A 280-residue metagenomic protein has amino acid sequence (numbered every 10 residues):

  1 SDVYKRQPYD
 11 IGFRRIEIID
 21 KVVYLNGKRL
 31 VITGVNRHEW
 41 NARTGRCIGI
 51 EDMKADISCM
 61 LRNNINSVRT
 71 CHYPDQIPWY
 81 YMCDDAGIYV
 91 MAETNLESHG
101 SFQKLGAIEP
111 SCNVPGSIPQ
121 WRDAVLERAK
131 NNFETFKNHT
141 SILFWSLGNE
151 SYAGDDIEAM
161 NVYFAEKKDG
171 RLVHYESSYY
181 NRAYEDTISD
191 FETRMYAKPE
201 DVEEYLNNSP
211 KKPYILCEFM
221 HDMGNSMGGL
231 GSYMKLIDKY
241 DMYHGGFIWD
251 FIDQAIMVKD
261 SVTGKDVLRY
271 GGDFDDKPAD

Functional and structural regions predicted by a protein language model:
V3-Y4: Short, small-residue-biased leader/transition segments that mark boundaries at the very start of proteins
P8-I11: C-terminal edge beta-strand
F13, R37-W40: A short acidic/small-residue loop/turn micro-motif
R14-R29: Low-complexity, Pro/Ser/Thr- and charge-rich linker/hinge segments at domain boundaries
V31-N36: A short, well-structured catalytic beta-strand-centered motif of the EAL phosphodiesterase domain for c-di-GMP
W40-I50, G116-Q120: Active-site mouth loops of central-metabolism enzymes
M53: Extended basic-aromatic, gly/pro-enriched interface segments that bind polyanionic ligands
I57-R62, S67-P278: Substrate-binding/catalytic cleft of secreted carbohydrate-active enzymes, primarily glycoside hydrolases
